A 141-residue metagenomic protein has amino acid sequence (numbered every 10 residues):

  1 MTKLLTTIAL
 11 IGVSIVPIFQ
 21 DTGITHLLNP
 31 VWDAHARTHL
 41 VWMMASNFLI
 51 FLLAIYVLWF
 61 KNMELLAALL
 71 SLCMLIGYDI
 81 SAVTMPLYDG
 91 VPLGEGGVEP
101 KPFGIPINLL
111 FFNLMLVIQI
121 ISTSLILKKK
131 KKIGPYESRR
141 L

Functional and structural regions predicted by a protein language model:
M1-I8, M63, I107-L110, K128: N-terminal membrane topogenic signal
G12-V41: Hydrophobic transmembrane helix segments
I15-T22, I76-V91: C-terminal TM-helix exit segments that contain a strictly Trp-centered aromatic cap at the helix terminus
P17, H35-I55, I76: Core segments of alpha-helical transmembrane spans in multipass integral membrane proteins
L28-T38, L87-G104: Interfacial non-cytosolic loop connecting adjacent transmembrane helices
L52-A67: Juxtamembrane helix-break-helix junctions at the cytosolic face of small multi-pass alpha-helical membrane proteins
E99-M115: Individual transmembrane alpha-helices with interfacial aromatic-anchor signatures
N113-I133: Membrane-water interface at the C-terminal end of transmembrane alpha helices
